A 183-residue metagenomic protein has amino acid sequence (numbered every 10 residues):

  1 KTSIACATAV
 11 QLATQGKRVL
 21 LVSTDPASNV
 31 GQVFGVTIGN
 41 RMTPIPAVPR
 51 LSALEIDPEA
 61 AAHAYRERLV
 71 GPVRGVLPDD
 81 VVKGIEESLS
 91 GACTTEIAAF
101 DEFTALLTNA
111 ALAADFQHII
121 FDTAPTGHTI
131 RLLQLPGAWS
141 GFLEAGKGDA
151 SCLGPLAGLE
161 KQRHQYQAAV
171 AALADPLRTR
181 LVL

Functional and structural regions predicted by a protein language model:
K1: Conserved lysine of the Walker
I4-A7, A13-Q15, L20, Q32-F34 (+1 more regions): Conserved catalytic-core segment of NTP-binding enzymes
Q11-V81: N-terminal phosphate/diphosphate-binding loop that engages ATP/GTP or pyrophosphate donors across diverse enzyme folds
D25, D57, D79-D80, E86 (+4 more regions): Acidic-enriched, low-complexity/disordered segments with a strong bias for Aspartate over Glutamate
I38-R41, R50, V70, V82-K83 (+5 more regions): Sparse, context-dependent recognition of short Cys/His-centered cofactor- or disulfide-binding micro-motifs
L54-A60, E87-C93, L153-Q162: Low-complexity, flexible helical/coil segments
R68-L107: ATP-hydrolysis module of ASCE/P-loop NTPase motor domains, specifically the Walker B Asp-Glu catalytic pair
